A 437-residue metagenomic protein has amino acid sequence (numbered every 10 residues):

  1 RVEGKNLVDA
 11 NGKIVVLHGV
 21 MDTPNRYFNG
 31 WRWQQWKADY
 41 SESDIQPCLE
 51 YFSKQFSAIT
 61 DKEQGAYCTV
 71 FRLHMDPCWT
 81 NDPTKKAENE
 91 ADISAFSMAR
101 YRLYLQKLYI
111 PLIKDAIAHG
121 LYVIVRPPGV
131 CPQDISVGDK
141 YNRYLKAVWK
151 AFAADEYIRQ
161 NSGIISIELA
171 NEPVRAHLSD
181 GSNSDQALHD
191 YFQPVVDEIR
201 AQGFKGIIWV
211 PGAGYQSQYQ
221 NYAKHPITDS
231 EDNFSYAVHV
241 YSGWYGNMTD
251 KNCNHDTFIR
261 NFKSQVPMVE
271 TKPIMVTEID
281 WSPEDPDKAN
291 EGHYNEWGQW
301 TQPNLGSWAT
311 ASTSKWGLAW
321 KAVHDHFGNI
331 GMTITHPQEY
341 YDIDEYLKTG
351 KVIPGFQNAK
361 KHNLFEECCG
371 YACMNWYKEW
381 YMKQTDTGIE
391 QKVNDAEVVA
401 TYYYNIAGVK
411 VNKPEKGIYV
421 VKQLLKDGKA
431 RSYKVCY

Functional and structural regions predicted by a protein language model:
R1-Y67, P83-A91, G355-T385: Non-catalytic accessory regions flanking glycosidase/transglycosidase catalytic cores in CAZymes
K5-V8, S136, V421: Short acidic-hydrophobic surface loop/beta-edge motif
D9, V16-H18, N295, K413 (+1 more regions): Short capping micro-motif at the N-terminus of alpha-helices
P24, F28-W31, W36-K37, S41 (+5 more regions): Extracellular glycoside hydrolase catalytic/binding regions
D39-V70, M75, W79-S166, A187-E198: An active-site-proximal structural segment forming one wall of the substrate-binding cleft that immediately precedes
G388-Y437: C-terminal outer-membrane/trafficking sorting elements
